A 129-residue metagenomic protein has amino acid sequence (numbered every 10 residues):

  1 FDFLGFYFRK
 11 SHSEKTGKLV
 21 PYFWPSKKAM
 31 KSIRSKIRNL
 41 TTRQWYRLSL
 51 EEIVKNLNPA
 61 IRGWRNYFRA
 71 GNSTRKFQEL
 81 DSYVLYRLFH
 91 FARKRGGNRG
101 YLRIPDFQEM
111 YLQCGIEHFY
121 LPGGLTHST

Functional and structural regions predicted by a protein language model:
F1-T129: Non-catalytic terminal/accessory segments
